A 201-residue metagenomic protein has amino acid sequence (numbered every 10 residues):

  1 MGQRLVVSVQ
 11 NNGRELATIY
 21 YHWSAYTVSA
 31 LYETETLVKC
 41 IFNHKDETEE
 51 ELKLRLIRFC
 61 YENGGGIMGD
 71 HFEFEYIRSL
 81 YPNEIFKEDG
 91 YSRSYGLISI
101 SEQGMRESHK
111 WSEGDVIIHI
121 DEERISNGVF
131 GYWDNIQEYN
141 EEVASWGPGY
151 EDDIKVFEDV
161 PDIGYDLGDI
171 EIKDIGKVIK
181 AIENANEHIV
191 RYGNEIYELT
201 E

Functional and structural regions predicted by a protein language model:
M1-E33: Short, extreme N-terminal segment that most often corresponds to the first beta-strand
V28-E33, L37-H44: N-terminal interaction modules that seed assembly of large macromolecular complexes
K39-E201: Low-complexity intrinsically disordered segments
